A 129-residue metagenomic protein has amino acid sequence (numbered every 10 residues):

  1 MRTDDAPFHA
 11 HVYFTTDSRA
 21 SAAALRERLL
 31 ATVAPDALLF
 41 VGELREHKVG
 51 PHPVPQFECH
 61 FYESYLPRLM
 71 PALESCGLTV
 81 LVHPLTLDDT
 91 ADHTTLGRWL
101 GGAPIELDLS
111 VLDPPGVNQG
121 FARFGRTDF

Functional and structural regions predicted by a protein language model:
M1-F129: Long, contiguous binding/interaction regions
